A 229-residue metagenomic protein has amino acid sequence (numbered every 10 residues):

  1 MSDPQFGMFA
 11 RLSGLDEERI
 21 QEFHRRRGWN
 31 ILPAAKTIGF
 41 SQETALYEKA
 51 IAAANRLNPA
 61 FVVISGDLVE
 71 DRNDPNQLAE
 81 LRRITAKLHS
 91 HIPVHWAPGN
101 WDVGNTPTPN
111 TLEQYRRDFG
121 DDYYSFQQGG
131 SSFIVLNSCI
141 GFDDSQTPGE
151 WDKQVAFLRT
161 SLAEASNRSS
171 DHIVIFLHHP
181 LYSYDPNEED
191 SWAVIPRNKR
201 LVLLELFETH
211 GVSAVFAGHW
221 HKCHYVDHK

Functional and structural regions predicted by a protein language model:
M1-N76: N-terminal active-site segment of His-dependent metallophosphoesterases
M1-R11, N30-I31, G130-I140, V174-H178: Active-site-proximal beta-strand elements of phosphoester/diester hydrolases
D3, G66-D67, G99-N100, H178 (+1 more regions): Active-site glycine-centered loops adjacent to acidic/histidine catalytic or metal-binding residues that shape
Q5-M8, F61, D102, I140-F142 (+1 more regions): Feature marks short, surface-exposed loop/turn motifs that line or immediately flank catalytic pockets and channel
I20, D71-H172, A193-A214, H221-K229: Extended active-site neighborhood of metal-dependent phosphoesterases/phosphodiesterases
K36-G39, G149, E189-V194: Short glycine-enriched, charge-decorated loop/helix-capping segments at active-site entrances that position
A165-D185: Short acidic, glycine-rich surface-loop motifs adjacent to enzyme active sites
